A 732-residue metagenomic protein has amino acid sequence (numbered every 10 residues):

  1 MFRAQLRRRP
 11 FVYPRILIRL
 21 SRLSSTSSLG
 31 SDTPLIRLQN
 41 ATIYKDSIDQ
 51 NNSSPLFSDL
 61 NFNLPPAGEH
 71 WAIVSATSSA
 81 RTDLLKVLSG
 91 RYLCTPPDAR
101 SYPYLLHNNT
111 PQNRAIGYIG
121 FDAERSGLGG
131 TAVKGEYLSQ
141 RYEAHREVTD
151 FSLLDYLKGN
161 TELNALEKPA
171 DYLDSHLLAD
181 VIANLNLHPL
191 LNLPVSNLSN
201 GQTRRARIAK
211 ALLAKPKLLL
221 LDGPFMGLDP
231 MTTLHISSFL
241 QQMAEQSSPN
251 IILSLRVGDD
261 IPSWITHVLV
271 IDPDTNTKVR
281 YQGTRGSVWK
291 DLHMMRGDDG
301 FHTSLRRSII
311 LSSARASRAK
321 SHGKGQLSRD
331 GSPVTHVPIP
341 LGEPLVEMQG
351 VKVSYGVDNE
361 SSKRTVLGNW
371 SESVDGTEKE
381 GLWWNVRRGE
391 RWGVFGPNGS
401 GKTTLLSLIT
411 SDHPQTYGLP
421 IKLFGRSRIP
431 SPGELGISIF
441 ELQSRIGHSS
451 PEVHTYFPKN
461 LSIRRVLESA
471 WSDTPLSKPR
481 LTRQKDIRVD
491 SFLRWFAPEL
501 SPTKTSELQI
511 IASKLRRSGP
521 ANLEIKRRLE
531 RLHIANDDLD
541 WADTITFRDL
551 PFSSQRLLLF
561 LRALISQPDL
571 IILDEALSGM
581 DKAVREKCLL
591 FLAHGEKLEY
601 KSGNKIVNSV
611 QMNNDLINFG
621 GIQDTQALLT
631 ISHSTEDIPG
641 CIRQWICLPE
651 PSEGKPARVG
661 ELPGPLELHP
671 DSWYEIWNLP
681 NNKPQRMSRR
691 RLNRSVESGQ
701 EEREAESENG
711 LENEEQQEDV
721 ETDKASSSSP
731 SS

Functional and structural regions predicted by a protein language model:
G68, A72-S79, G389, F395-S400: The feature captures the beta-strand-to-loop junction immediately N-terminal to the Walker
S75-E167, L406-S477, P649-S652: ABC ATPase nucleotide-binding domain signature region
A170-D171, P194-Q202, T546-P551: Conserved ABC ATPase signature
L173-L190, Q484-W541, I545: Conserved ABC ATPase "signature" region
P194, G223-T232, T546, I572-V584 (+1 more regions): Walker B catalytic motif
I208, F560: Hydrophobic anchor residue at the start of the ABC signature
H267, I271-S321, P639-S732: Conserved beta-strand-loop-alpha-helix hinge in the C-terminal portion of ABC ATPase nucleotide-binding domains
